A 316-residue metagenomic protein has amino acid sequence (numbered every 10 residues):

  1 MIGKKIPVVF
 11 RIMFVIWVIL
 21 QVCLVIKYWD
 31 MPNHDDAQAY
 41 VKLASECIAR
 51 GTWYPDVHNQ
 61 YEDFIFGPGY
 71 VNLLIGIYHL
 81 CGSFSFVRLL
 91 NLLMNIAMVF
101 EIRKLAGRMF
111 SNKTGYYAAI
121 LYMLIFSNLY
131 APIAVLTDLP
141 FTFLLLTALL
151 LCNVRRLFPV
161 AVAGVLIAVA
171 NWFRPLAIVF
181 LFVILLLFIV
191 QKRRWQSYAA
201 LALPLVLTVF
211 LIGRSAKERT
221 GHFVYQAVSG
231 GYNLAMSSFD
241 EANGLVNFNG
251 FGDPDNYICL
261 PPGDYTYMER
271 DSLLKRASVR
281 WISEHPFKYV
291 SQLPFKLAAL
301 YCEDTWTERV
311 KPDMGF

Functional and structural regions predicted by a protein language model:
M1, F110-K113, A148-V162, F188-K192: Membrane-interface transmembrane helices that cradle and orient dolichyl/undecaprenyl
M1-C23, G107, Q196-A202: Start-transfer (signal-anchor) and selected internal transmembrane alpha helices of multi-pass inner/ER membrane
F10-R11, F86, I102-L124, T142-F143 (+2 more regions): Transmembrane-helix signature of polytopic, membrane-embedded enzymes that assemble or transfer cell-envelope glycans
V22-C23, A37-D63, G69, D240-D253: Extracytosolic helix-loop segments that constitute the early lumenal/periplasmic catalytic or substrate-binding loops
D35, I65, V87-M94, Y117-T147 (+2 more regions): Multi-pass, polyprenyl lipid-linked donor-dependent membrane glycosyltransferases
F64, P68-G76, L80-A97, A131 (+1 more regions): Loop-to-helix entry region of an early transmembrane alpha helix in multi-pass inner-membrane enzymes
V160-R174, I184-L186, P204-T208: Membrane-interface alpha helices of multi-pass inner-membrane proteins
E218-P312: Membrane-proximal stem/loop segments at transmembrane-domain junctions that anchor or position
